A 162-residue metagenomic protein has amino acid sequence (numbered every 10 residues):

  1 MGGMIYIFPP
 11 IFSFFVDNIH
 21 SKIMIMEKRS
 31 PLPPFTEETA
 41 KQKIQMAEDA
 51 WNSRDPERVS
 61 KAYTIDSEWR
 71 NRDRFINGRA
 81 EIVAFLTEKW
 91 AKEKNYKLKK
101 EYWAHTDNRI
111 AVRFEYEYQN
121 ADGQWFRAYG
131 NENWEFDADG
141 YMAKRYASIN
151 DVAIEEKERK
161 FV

Functional and structural regions predicted by a protein language model:
G2-G3: Residue-identity detector for glycine
Y6-I25: Short, Lys/Arg-enriched N-terminal segments with co-localized hydrophobic residues within the first ~10-30 amino acids
F8-P9, S53, A84, F136: Residues at secondary-structure transition points
F14-F15, M46, G130: Intrinsically disordered, low-complexity regulatory regions of eukaryotic regulatory proteins
H20-I65: Short, low-complexity N-terminal intrinsically disordered segments enriched in polar/charged residues
I25-F35, A84-V162: A beta-strand edge to alpha-helix "cap/lid" segment located at domain peripheries
T39-Q42, P56-R109: A solvent-exposed, acidic/Ser-Thr-rich amphipathic alpha-helical stretch
